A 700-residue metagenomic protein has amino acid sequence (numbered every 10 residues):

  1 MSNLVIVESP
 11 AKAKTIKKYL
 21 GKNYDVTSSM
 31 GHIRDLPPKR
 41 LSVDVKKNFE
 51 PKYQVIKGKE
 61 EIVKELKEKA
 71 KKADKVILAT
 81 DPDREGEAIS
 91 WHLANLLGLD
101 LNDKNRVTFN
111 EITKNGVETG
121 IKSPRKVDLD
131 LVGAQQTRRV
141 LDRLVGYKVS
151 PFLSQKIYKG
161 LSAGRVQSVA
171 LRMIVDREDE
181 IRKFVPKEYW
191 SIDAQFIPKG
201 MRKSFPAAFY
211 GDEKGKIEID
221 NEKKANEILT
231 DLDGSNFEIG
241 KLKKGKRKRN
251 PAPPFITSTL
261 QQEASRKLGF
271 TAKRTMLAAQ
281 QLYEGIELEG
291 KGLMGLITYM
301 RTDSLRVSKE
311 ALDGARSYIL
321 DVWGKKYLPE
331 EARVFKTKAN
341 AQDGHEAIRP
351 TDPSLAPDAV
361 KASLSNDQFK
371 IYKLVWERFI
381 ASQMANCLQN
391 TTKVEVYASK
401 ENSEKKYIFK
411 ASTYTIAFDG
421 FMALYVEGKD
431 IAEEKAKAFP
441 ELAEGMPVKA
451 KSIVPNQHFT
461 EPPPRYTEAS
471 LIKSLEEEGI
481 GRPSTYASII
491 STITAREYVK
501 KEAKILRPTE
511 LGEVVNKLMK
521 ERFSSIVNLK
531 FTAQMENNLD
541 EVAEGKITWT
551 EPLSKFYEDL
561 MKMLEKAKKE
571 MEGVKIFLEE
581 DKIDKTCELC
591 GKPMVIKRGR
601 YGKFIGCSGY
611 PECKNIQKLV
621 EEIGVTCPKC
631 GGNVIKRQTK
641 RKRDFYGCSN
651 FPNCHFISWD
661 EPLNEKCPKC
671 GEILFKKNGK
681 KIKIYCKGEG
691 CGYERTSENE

Functional and structural regions predicted by a protein language model:
M1-R139, G211: Intrinsically disordered, low-complexity regulatory segments
S2-N3, Y24, L96, S150 (+4 more regions): Basic, low-complexity terminal or inter-domain segments flanking catalytic cores
K14-P37, S168-E218, S382-E434: Structured, non-catalytic alpha/beta "coupling" segments that mediate domain-domain communication and provide generic
D81-P82, Y158-S162, K244-P253, E263-L268 (+2 more regions): Conserved short loop/turn motifs at secondary-structure junctions
G116-A194, G245: C-terminal or mid-to-C-terminal helical accessory/interaction module adjacent to the motor/catalytic core
R138-K148, V166, F196-P198, R247-T259 (+4 more regions): Core structural elements
I217-P253: Metal- or metallocofactor-binding catalytic centers and their adjacent structured scaffolds across diverse enzyme
L242, P251-A264, K291-Y299, P462-S474: Short acidic, hydrophobic short linear motifs in intrinsically disordered regions
